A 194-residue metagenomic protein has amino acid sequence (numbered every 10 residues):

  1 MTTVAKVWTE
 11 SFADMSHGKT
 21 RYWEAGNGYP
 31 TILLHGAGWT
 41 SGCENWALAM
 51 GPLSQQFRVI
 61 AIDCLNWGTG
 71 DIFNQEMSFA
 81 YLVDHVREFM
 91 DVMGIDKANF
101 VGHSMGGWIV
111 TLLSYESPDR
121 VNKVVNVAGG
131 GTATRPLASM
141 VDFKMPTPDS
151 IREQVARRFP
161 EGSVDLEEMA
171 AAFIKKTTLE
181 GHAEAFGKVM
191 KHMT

Functional and structural regions predicted by a protein language model:
M1-K19: N-terminal cap/lid segment of alpha/beta-hydrolase-fold proteins
W8, N45-L48, P52, Y81-E88 (+4 more regions): Alpha-helical elements of Rossmann-like donor-binding domains used by nucleotide-donor carbohydrate transfer enzymes
S16, A47, G51, I60-V101: Active-site loop/oxyanion-hole signature of alpha/beta-hydrolase fold enzymes
S16-T69: Conserved HGGG/HGGXW glycine-rich cap/lid loop of the alpha/beta-hydrolase fold
N66, G130-A133, P160-E161: Short "lid" loop at the C-terminus of a central beta-strand within the Rossmann-like core of SAM-dependent
D71-N74, R135-S139: Short acidic, glycine/proline-rich loop/turn micro-motifs
V92-R135: Conserved hydrolase catalytic core segment
M145-T194: Conserved alpha/beta-hydrolase catalytic His-Asp/Glu region
